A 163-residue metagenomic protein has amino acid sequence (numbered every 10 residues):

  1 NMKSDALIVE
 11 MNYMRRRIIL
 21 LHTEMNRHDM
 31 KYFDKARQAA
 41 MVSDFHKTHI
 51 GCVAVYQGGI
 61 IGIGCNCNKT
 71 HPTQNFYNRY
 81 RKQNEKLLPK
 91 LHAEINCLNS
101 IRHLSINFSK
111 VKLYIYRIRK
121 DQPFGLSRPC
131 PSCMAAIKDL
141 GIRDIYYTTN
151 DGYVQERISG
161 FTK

Functional and structural regions predicted by a protein language model:
L7-I8, M14-K163: Zinc-dependent deaminase catalytic domain
